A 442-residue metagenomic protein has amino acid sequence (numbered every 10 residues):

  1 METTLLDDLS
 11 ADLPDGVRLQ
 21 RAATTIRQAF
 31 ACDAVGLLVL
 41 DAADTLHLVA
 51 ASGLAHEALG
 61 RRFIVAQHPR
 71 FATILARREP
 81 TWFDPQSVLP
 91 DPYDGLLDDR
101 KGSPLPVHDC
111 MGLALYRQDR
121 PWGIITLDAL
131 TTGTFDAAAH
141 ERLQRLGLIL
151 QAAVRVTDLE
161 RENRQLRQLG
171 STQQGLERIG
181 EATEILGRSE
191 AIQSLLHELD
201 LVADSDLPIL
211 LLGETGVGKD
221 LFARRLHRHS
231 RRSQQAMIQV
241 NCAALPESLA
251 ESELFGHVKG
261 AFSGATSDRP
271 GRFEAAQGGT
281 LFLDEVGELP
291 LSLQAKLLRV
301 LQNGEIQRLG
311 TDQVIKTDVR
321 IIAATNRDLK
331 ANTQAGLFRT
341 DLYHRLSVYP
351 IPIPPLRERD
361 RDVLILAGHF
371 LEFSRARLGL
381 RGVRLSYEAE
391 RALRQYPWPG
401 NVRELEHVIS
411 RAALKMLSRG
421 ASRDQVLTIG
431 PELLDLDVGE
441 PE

Functional and structural regions predicted by a protein language model:
G36-R62: GAF sensory/regulatory domain recognition with acknowledged cross-activation on helical regulatory dimers
H56-D98, G102-S103: Regulatory sensory and allosteric helical modules in signal-transduction proteins and certain transcription factors
H108-R117: A short, aliphatic-rich beta-strand micro-motif
R117, T134-R155: Amphipathic alpha-helical "output/dimerization" segments
Q151-P208, L212: Flexible nucleotide-interacting loop at or near the entrance of a catalytic core
E184, H197-S263, E274-P290, D318 (+2 more regions): Conserved post-Walker A coupling segment in P-loop NTPases
R232-Q235, G310-R320, D328-E440: Nucleotide-binding/hydrolysis machinery
D268-G278, F282, P290-K296, Q307-N326 (+1 more regions): AAA+/SF3 P-loop NTPase mechanochemical coupling elements
